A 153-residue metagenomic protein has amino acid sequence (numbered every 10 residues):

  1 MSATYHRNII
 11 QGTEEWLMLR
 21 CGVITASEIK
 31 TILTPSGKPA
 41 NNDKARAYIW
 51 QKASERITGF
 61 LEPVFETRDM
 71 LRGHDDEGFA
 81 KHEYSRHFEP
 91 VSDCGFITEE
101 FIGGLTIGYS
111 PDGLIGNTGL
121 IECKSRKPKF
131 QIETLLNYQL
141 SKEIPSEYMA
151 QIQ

Functional and structural regions predicted by a protein language model:
M1-D75, F79, Y138: Charged, glycine-rich intrinsically disordered N-terminal tails and low-complexity linkers that flank
T34, F101, I115: Acidic surface patches and DE-rich sequence motifs
S54-F60, G108, K127-F130: Short amphipathic alpha-helical segments, especially helix-boundary/capping motifs
M70, S85-T106, P111-D112: A short acidic/basic microdomain associated with nuclease active sites
G78-F88, K142-Q153: Metal-dependent nuclease catalytic cores in nucleic-acid-processing enzymes, especially RNase H-like/related
Y84, P111-E133: Conserved catalytic cores of phosphodiester-cleaving nucleases, focusing on short active-site segments
F130-E143: Short, surface-exposed loop/helix-turn segments at secondary-structure junctions that function as lids/hinges flanking
